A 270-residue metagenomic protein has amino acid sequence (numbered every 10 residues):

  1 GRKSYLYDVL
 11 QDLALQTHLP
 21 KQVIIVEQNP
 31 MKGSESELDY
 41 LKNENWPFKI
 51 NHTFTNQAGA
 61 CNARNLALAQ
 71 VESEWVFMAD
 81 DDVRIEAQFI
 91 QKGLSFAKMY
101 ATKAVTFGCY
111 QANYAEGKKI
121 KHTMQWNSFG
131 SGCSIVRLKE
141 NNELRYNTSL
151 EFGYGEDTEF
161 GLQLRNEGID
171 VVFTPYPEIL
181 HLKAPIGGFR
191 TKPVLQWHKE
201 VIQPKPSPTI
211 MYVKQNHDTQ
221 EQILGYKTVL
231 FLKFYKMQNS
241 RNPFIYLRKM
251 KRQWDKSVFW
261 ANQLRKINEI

Functional and structural regions predicted by a protein language model:
Q11-T53: Acidic donor-binding segment of Leloir-type glycosyltransferases
T55-V71: Glycine-rich, basic loop-to-helix element that forms the pyrophosphate-binding segment of sugar-nucleotide handling
E72-S73, G130-R145: Conserved nucleotide-sugar donor-binding and metal-coordinating catalytic region shared by glycosyltransferases
V76: Short aromatic/hydrophobic "clamp" motif used to bind/position activated sugar donors
A87-I120: Conserved donor NDP-sugar-binding/catalytic core segment of glycosyltransferases
G153-L162: Acidic donor-binding loop at a coil-to-helix junction in glycosyltransferase catalytic cores that engages
H181-R241: Active-site-adjacent helix/loop segment of glycosyltransferases that harbors family-specific signature motifs
T219-I270: Non-catalytic, C-terminal membrane-associated alpha-helical segments of glycosyltransferases
